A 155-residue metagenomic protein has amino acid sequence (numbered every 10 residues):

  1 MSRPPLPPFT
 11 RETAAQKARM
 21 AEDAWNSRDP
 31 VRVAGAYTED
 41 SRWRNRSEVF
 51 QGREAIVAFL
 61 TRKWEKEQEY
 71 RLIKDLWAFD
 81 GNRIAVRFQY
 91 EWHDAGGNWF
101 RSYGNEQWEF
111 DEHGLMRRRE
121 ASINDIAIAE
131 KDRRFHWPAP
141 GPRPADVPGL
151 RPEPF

Functional and structural regions predicted by a protein language model:
M1-E39, D146-F155: Short, low-complexity N-terminal intrinsically disordered segments enriched in polar/charged residues
S2-F9, A58-F155: A beta-strand edge to alpha-helix "cap/lid" segment located at domain peripheries
T13-Q16, P30-I84: A solvent-exposed, acidic/Ser-Thr-rich amphipathic alpha-helical stretch
